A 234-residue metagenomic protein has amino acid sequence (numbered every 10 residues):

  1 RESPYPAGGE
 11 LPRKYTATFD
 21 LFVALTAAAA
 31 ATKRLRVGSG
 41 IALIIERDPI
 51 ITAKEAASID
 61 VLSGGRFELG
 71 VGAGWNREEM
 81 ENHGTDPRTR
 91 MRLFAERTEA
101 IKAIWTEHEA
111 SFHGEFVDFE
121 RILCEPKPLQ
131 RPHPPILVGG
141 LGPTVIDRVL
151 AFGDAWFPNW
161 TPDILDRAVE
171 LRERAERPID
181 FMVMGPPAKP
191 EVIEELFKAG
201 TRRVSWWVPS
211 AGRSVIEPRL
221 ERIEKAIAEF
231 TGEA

Functional and structural regions predicted by a protein language model:
R1-A234: Active-site-adjacent structural elements that line small-molecule/cofactor binding pockets in enzymes
